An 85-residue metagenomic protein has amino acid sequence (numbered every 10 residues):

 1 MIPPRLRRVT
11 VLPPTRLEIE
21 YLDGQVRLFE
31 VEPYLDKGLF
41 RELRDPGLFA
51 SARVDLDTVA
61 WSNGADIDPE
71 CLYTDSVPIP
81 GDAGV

Functional and structural regions predicted by a protein language model:
M1-V85: Motif-centric detector for short Cys/His coordination patterns
